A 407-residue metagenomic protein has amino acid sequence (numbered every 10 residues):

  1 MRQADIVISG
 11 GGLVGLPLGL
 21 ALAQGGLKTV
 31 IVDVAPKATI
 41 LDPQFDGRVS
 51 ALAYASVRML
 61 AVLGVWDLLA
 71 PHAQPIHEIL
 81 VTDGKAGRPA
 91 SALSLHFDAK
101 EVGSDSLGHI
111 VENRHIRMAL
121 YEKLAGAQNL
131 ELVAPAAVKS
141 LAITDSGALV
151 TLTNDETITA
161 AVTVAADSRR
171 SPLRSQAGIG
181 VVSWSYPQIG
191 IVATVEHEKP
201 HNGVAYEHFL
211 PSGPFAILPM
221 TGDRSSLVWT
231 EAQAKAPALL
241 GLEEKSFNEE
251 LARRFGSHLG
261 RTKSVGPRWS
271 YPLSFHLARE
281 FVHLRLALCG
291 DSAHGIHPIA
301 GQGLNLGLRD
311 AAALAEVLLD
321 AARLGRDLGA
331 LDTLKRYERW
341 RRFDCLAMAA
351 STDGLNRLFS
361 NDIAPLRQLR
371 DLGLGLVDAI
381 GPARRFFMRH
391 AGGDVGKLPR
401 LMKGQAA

Functional and structural regions predicted by a protein language model:
A4-I31: N-terminal Rossmann-like FAD-binding beta1-loop-alpha1 element of flavoenzymes
A23-F45: Glycine-rich FAD pyrophosphate-binding loop
Q44-A86: N-terminal FAD cofactor-binding segment of flavoenzymes
H72-Q176, W184-I189, L398: Conserved N-terminal helical subregion
K100-V102, L210-P272: Conserved FAD/dinucleotide-binding core of flavoprotein oxidoreductases
R170-A205, D223-S225, E231-K235, L251-A252: Central beta-strand plus flanking loop segment that forms part of the substrate or channel wall within the catalytic
P272-L288, L346-A347: FAD-binding beta-loop-beta segment adjacent to the flavin cofactor pocket
E316-A407: C-terminal helical "tail/cap" subdomain of flavin- and related membrane-associated enzymes
